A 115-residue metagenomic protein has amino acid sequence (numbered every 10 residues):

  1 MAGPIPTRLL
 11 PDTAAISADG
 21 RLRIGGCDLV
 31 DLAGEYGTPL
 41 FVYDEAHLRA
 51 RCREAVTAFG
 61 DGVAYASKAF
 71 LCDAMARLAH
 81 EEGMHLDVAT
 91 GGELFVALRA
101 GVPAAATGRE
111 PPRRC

Functional and structural regions predicted by a protein language model:
M1-C115: A charged N-terminal "starter" segment
